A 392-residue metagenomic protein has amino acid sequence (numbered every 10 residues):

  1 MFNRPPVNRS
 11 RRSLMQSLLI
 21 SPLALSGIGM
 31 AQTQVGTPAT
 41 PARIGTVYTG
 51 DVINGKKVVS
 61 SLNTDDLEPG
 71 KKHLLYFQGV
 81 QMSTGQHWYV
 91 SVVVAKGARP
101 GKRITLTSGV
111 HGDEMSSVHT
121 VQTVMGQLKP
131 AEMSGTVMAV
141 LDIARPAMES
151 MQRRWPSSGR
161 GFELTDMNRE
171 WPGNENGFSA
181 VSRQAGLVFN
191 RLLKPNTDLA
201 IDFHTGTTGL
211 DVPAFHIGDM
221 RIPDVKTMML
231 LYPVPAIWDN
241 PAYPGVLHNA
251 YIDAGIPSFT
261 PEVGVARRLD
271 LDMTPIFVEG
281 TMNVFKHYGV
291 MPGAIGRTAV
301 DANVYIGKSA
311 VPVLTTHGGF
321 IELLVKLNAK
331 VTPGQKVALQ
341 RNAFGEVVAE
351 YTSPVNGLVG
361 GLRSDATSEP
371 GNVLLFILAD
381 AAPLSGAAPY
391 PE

Functional and structural regions predicted by a protein language model:
M1-R9, Q16-G27: N-terminal secretory signal peptides
F2, R9-M15, Q32-E392: Structured catalytic-domain cores with a bias toward divalent-metal coordination
